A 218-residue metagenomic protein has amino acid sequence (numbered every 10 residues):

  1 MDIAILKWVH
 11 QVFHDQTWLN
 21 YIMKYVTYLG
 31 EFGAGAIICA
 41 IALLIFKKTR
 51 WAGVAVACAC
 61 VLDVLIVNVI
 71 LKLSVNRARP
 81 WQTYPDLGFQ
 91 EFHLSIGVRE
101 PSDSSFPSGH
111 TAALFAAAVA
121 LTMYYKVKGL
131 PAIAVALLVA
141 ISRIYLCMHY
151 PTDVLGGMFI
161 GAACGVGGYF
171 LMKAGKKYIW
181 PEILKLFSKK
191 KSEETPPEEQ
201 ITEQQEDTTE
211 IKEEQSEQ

Functional and structural regions predicted by a protein language model:
M1-I37, N68-E100, E217: N-terminal transmembrane-helix/juxtamembrane module of multi-pass inner/ER membrane proteins
Q16-W18, K48-G53, Y125-P131: Membrane-helix interface segments
T27-K47, H110-A113: Hydrophobic alpha-helical transmembrane segments
C39-V67: Interfacial segments of alpha-helical transmembrane regions
A42, L62, I66-L71, V75 (+2 more regions): Alpha-helical membrane-inserting segments
F46-K47, V75-N76, C147-Y150: Short helix-capping/hinge motifs at transmembrane helix termini and TM-loop junctions
C58-K72, L130-R143: Small-polar-interrupted transmembrane alpha-helices in polytopic inner-membrane proteins
F92-Q218: Membrane-embedded catalytic cores of phosphoryl/pyrophosphoryl-handling enzymes
